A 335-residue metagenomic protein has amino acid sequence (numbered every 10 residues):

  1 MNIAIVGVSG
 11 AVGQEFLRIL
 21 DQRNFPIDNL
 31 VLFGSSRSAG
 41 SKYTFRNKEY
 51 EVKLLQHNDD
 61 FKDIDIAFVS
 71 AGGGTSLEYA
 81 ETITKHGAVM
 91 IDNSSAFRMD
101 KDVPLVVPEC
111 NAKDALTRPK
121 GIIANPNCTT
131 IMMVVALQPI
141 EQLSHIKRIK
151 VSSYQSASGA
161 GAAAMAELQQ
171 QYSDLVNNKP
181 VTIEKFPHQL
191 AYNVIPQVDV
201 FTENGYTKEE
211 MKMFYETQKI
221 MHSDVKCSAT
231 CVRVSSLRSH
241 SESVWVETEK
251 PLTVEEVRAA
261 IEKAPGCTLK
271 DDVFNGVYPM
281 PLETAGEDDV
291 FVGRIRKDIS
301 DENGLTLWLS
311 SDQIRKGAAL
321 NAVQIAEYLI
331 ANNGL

Functional and structural regions predicted by a protein language model:
M1-L190, K226, A259, V290-F291 (+4 more regions): N-terminal Rossmann-like NAD(P) cofactor-binding subdomain of oxidoreductases, focused on the glycine-rich
A67, A157-L335: Charged docking surfaces used in two-component/phosphorelay signaling
